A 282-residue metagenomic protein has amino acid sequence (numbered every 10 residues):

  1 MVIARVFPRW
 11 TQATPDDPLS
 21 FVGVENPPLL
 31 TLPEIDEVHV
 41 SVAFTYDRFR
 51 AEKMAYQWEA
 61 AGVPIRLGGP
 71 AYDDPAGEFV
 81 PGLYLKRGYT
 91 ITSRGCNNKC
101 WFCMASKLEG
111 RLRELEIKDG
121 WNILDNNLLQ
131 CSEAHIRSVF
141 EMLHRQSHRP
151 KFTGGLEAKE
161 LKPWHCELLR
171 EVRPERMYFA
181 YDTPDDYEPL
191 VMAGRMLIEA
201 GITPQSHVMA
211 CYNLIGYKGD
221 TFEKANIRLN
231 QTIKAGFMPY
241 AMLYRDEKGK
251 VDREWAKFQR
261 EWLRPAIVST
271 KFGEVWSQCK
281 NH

Functional and structural regions predicted by a protein language model:
M1-A4, T11-Q12, Y56, A60-S93 (+1 more regions): N-terminal [4Fe-4S]-dependent radical SAM core
M1-P64: A short, structured N-terminal alpha-helical element that caps or precedes a catalytic domain
R5, H39-T45, M104-L197, S206-K218 (+1 more regions): Core AdoMet radical
P18, R50-A60, S138-L143, L168 (+2 more regions): Short, aromatic/basic amphipathic alpha-helical patches
G23-N26, R48-Y56, E133-E141, P189-R195 (+1 more regions): Well-ordered, non-membrane alpha-helical segments in soluble/globular domains
R48-Y72, M142, Q146-T153, G201-T203: P-loop/Walker A phosphate-binding loop and immediately adjacent motor/lid segment at beta-alpha junctions
K99: The −1 position to Zn-ligating cysteines in a subset of zinc-ribbon hairpins
E171-Y178, D185-H282: A structural motif corresponding to the C-terminal lobe/cap of the Radical SAM core domain
